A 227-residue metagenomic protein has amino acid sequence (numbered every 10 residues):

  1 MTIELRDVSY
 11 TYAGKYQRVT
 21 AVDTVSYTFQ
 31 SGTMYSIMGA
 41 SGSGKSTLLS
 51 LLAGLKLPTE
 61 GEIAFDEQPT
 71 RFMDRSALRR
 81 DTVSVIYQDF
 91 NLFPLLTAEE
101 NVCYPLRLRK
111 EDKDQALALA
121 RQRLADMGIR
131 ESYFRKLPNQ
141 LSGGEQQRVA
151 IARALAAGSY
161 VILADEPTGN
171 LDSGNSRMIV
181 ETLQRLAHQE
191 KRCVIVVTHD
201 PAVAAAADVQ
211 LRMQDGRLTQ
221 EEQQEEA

Functional and structural regions predicted by a protein language model:
M38-A40: The feature captures the beta-strand-to-loop junction immediately N-terminal to the Walker
A53: Helix-to-loop junction immediately C-terminal to a conserved catalytic motif
G61-T70: Conserved ABC transporter NBD signature motif
T70-S84: ABC ATPase NBD coupling module
L96-C103: Short coil-to-helix segment of the ABC ATPase nucleotide-binding domain corresponding to the Q-loop/switch region
D114-S132: Conserved ABC ATPase "signature" region
L137-L141, E145: Conserved ABC ATPase signature
